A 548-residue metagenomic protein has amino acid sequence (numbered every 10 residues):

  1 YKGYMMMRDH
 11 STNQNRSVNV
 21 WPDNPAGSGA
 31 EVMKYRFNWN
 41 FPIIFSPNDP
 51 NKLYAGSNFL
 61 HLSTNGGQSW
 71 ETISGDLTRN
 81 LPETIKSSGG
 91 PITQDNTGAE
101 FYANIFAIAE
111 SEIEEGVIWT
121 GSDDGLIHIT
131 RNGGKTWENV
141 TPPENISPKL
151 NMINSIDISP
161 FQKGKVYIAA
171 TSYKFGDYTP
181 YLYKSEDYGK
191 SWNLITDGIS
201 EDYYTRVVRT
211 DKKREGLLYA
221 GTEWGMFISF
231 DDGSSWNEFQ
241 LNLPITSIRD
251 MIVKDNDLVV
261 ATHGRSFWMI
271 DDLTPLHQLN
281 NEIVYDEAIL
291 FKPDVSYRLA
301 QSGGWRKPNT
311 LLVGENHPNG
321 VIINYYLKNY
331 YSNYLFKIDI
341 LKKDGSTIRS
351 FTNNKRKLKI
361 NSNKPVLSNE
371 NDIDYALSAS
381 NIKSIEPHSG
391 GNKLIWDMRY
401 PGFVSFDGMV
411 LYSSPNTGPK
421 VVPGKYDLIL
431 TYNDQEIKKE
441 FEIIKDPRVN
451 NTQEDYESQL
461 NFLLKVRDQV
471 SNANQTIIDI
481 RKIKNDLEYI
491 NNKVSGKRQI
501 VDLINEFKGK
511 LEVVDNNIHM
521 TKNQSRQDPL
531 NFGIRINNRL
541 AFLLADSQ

Functional and structural regions predicted by a protein language model:
Y1-L311, P318-V321, S362-P365: Beta-propeller blade termini and top-face loops
P148, T347-T417: Glycine-centered tight-turn motifs at strand-turn-strand junctions
L276-Q301, E440-N472: Low-complexity, Pro/Ser/Thr- and charge-rich linker/hinge segments at domain boundaries
S302-K337, L341-K342, G391-I395, V470: Contiguous beta-strand segments within globular domains
L430-Y432: Conserved structural position at the C-terminal beta-strand of extracellular beta-sandwich adhesion modules
Q435-K439: Extracellular and select intracellular beta-sandwich modules with Ser/Thr-enriched, small-residue motifs on
F441, Q475-Q548: Mature extracytoplasmic or organellar-lumen-exposed domains after removal of signal/transit peptides
